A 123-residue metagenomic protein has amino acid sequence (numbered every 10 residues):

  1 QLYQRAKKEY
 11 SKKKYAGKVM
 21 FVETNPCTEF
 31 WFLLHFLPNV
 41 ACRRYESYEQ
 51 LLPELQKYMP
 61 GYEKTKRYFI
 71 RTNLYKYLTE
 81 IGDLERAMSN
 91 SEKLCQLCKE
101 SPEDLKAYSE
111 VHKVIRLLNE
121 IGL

Functional and structural regions predicted by a protein language model:
Q1-L123: C-terminal accessory helical subdomains adjacent to catalytic cores in phosphodiester- and nucleotide-handling enzymes
